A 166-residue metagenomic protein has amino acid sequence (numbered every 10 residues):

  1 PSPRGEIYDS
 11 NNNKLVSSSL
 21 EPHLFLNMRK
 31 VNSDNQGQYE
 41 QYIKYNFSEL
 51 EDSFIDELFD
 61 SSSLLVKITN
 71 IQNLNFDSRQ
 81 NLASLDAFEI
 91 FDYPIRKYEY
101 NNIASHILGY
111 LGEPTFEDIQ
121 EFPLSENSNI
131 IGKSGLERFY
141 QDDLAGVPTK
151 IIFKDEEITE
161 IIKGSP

Functional and structural regions predicted by a protein language model:
P1-P166: Periplasmic/cell-envelope proteins involved in peptidoglycan metabolism and beta-lactam response
